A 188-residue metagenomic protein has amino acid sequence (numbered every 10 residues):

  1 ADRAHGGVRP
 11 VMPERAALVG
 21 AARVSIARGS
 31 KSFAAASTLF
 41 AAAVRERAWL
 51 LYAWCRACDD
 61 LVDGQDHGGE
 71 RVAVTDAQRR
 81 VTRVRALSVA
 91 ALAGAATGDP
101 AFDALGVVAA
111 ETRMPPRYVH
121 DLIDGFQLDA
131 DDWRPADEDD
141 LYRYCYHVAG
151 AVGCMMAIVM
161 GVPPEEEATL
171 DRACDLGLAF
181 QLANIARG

Functional and structural regions predicted by a protein language model:
D2-A186: Acidic catalytic motifs of isoprenoid enzymes
